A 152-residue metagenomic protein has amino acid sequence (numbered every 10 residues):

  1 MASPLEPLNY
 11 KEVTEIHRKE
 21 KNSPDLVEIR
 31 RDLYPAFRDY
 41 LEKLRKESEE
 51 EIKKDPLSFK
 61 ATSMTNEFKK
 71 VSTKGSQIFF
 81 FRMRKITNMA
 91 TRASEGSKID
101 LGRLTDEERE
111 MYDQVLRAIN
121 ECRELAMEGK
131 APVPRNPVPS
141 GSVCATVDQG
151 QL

Functional and structural regions predicted by a protein language model:
A2-S142: Charge/polar-rich, low-complexity and marginally structured segments
V138-L152: C-terminal accessory/binding modules appended to enzymatic or scaffolding proteins
